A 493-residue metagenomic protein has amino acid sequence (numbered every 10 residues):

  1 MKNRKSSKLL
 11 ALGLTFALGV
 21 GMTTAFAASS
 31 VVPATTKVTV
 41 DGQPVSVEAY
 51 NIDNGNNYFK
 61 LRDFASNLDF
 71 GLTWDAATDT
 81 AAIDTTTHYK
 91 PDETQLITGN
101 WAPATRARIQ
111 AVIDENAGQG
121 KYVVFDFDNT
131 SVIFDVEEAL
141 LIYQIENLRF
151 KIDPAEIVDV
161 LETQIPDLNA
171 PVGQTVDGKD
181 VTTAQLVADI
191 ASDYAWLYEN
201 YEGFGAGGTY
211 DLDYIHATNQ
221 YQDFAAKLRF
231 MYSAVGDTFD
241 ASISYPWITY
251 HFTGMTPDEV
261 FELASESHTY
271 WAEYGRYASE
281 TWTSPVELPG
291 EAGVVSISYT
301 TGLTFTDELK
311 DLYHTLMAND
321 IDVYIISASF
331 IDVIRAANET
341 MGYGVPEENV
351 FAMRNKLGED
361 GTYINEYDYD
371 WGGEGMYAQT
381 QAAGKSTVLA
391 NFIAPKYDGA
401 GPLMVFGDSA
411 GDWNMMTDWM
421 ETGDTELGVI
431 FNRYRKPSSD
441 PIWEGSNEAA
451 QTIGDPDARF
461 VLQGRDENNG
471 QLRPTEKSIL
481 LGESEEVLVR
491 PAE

Functional and structural regions predicted by a protein language model:
M1-H88: Primary recognition of N-terminal secretory signal peptides and signal-anchoring hydrophobic helices
A34, G55, Q119-V123, F127 (+1 more regions): Short loop/turn microsegments at loop-to-beta-strand junctions
Q43-V45, Y50, T86-H88, D128-T130 (+3 more regions): Solvent-exposed coil/turn segments that connect beta secondary-structure elements in extracytoplasmic/periplasmic
K60, V136, K385: Catalytic-loop motifs flanking and including active-site residues across diverse enzymes
S66, S131-V132: Primarily extracytoplasmic ectodomains and periplasmic/lumenal surface modules that are beta-strand-rich
H88-F127, I133-T182: Non-catalytic pre-domain segments flanking phosphatase-related domains
Y89-A104, I113-E115, G120-Y122, T238-F239 (+1 more regions): C-terminal cap/substrate-recognition subdomain and adjoining C-terminal extension of metal-dependent phosphatase-like
E137, Q144, I152-P154, P166-S296: A metal-dependent, Asp-based hydrolase signature
